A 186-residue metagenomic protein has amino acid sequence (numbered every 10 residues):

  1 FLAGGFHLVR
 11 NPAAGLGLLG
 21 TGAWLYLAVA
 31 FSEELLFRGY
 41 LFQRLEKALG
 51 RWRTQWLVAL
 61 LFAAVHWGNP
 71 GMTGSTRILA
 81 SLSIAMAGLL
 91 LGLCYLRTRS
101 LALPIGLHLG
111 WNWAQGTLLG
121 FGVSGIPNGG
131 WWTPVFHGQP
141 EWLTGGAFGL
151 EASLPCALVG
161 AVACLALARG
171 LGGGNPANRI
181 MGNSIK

Functional and structural regions predicted by a protein language model:
F1-L35, F42-G50, R179, N183-K186: Juxtamembrane helix-loop-helix connectors linking adjacent transmembrane helices in multi-pass membrane enzymes
G4-A13, G71-T73, Q139-G145: Membrane-interface helix termini and inter-helical loops of multi-pass transporters
R10-A23, T73-S83, L150, L154: Juxtamembrane helix-entry segments on the extracytoplasmic side of multipass membrane proteins
L19-G20, W52-L57, S81-L82, A102-G106 (+1 more regions): Hydrophobic alpha-helical transmembrane segments
Y26, A30, R51-W67, I84-G88: Small-polar-interrupted transmembrane alpha-helices in polytopic inner-membrane proteins
S32-L57, P70, G74, L93-L101: Membrane-interface helix/loop boundary segments of multi-pass membrane proteins
T76-W142: Functionally important transmembrane alpha-helices
W113-K186: C-terminal membrane module of polytopic membrane proteins
